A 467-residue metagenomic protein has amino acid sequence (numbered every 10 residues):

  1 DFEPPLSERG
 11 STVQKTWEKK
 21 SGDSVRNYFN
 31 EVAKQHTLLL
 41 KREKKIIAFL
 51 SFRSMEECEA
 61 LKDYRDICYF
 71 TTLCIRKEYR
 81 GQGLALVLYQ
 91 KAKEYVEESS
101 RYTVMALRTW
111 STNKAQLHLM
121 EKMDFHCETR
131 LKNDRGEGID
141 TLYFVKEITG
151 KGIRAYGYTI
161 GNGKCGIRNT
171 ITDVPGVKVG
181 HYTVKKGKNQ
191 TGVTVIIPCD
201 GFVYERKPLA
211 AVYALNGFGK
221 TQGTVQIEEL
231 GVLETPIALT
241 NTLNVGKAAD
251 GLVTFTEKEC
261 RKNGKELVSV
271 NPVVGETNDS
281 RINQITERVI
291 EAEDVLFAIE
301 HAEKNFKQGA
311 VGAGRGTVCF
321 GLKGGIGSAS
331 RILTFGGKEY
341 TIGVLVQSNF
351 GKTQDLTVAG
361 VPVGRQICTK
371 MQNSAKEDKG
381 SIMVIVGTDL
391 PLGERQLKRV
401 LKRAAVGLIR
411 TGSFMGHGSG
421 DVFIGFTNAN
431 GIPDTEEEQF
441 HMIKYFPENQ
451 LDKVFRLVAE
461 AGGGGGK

Functional and structural regions predicted by a protein language model:
E3-E78, Y89, Y95: Acetyl-CoA-dependent GNAT
Q35, I139-Y143: Short hydrophobic/aromatic beta-strand or adjacent loop that forms the aromatic wall/cage of a ligand/substrate-binding
D63, T72-Q90, S99, S111-H118 (+1 more regions): Conserved glycine-rich acetyl-CoA-binding loop
V96-T109: Conserved GNAT acetyl-CoA-binding A-motif
A106-L117, D134-G136: Conserved beta-strand-loop-alpha-helix junction that forms the acyl-donor binding cleft
M120-R130: Conserved acetyl-CoA-binding loop of GNAT-fold acetyltransferases
G152-K467: Alpha/propeptide regions of enzymes that mature by internal proteolysis
